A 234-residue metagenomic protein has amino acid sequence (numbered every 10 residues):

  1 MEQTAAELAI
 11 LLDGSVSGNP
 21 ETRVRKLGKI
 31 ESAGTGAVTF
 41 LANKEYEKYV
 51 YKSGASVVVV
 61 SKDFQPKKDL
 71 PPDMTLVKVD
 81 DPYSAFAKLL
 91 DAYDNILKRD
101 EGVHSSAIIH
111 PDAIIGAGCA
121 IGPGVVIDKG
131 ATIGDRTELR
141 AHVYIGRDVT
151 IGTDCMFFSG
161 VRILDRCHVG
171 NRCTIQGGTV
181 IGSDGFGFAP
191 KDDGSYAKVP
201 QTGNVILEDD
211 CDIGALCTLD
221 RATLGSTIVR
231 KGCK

Functional and structural regions predicted by a protein language model:
M1-S106, G118, C167, R172 (+3 more regions): Terminal amphipathic alpha-helical/low-complexity segments used for targeting or macromolecular assembly
F40, G102-K234: Structural signal for interior beta-strand "rungs" in well-ordered beta-sheet cores of soluble enzyme domains
